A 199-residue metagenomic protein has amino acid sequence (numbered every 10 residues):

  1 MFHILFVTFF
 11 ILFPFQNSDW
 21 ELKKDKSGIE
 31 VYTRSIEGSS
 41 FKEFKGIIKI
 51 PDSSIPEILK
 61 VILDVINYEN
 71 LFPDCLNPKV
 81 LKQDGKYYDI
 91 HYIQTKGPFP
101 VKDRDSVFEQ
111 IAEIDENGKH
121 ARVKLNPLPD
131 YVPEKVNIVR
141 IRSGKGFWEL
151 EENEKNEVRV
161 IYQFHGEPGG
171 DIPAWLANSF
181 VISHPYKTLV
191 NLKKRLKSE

Functional and structural regions predicted by a protein language model:
H3-L12: Sec-dependent N-terminal signal peptides
F13-E199: Eukaryotic helix-grip
